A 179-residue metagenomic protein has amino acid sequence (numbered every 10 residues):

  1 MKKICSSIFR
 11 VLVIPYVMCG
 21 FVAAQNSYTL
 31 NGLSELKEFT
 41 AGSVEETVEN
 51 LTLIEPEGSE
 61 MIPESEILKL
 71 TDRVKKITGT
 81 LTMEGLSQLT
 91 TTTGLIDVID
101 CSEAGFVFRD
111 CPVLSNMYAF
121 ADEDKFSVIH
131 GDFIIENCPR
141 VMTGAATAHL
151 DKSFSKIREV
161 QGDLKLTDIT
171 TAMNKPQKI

Functional and structural regions predicted by a protein language model:
K2-I4, I8, V22-R73: N-terminal capping/linker segments that flank leucine-rich repeat
C5-S6, V13, K76, Q161: Sequence-pattern detector for short linear motifs and compositional/periodic biases rather than a specific fold
S6, Y16, A172-M173: Serine/threonine-rich, low-complexity intrinsically disordered segments
R10-G20: Bacterial N-terminal signal peptides
L30-L33, N50-I62, I77-Q88, I96-V113 (+4 more regions): Concave beta-strand-loop units of leucine-rich repeat
